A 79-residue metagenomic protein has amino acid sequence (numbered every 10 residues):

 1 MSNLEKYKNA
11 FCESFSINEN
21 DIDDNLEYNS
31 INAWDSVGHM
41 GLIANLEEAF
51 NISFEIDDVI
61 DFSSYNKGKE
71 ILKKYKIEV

Functional and structural regions predicted by a protein language model:
M1-D21, K73-V79: Thiotemplate assembly-line natural product biosynthesis machinery
L4, H39, I52: Functionally critical, cavity-lining and gating residues within the transmembrane helices of 12-TM secondary
K6, A10-S14, N45, A49 (+1 more regions): Generic non-transmembrane alpha-helical segments
S14-A33, I52-D61: Phosphopantetheine carrier-protein modules
L26, G41-N45, K76-V79: Short, structured secondary-structure boundary patches
S30-E48, N66-K67: Phosphopantetheine-attachment site and its flanking helix in carrier
V59-V79: C-terminal structural segments of small proteins and small subunits
